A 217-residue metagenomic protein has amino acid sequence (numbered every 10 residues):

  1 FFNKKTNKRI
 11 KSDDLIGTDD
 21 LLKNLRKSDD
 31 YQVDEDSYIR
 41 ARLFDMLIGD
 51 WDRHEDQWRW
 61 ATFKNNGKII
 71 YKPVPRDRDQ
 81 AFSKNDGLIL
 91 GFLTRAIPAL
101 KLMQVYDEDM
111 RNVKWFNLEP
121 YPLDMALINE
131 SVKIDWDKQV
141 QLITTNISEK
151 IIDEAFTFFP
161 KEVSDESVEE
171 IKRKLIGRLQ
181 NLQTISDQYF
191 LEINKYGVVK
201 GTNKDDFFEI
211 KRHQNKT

Functional and structural regions predicted by a protein language model:
F1-D50, F63-K72, K84-G87, A96-I97 (+2 more regions): ATP-dependent phospho-/nucleotidyl transfer catalytic cores
W51-D56: Residue immediately N-terminal to the catalytic "proton-acceptor" Asp in the protein kinase catalytic loop
Q57-A61: Conserved protein-kinase catalytic-loop segment immediately C-terminal to the catalytic Asp of the HRD motif
T62-F207, N215: C-terminal catalytic region of ATP-dependent kinase domains
